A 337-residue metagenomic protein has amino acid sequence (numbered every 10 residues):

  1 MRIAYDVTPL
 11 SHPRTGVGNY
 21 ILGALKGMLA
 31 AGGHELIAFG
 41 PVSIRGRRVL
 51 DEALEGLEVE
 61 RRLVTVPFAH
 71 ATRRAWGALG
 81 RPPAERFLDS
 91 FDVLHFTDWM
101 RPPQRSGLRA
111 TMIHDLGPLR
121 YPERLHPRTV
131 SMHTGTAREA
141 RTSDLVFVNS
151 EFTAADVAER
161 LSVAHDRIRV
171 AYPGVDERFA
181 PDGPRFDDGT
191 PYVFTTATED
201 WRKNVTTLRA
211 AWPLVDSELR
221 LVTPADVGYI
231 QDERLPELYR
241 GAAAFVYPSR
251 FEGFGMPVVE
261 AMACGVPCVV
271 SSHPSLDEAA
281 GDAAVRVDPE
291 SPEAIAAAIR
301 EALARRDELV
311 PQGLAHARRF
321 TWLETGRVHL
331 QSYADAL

Functional and structural regions predicted by a protein language model:
M1-L337: Carbohydrate transferase catalytic cores enriched for Leloir-type hexosyltransferases
